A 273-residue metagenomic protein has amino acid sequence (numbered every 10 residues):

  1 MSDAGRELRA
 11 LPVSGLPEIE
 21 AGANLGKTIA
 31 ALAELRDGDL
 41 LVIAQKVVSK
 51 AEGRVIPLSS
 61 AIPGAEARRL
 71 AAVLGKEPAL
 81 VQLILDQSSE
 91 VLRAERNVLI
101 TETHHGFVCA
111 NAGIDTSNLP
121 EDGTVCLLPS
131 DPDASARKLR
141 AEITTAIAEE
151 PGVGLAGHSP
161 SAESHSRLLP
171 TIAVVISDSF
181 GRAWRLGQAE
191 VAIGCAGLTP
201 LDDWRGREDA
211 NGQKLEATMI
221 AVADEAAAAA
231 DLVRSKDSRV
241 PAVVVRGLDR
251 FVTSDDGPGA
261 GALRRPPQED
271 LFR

Functional and structural regions predicted by a protein language model:
D3-E66: N-terminal, positively charged regions that mediate nucleic acid binding
D3-G5, T145-T171: Intrinsically disordered, low-complexity terminal tails and inter-domain linkers enriched for S/T/G/P/D/E
G5, R9-L16, V55-I62, E66-G123 (+1 more regions): A structural signal for small-residue-enriched, beta-sheet-centric alpha/beta enzyme cores and oligomeric scaffold folds
P17-A21, L25, D39, T124-D131 (+2 more regions): Catalytic cores of large soluble enzymes that bind and process phosphate-bearing ligands
E20-A33, S130-E150: Phosphate-interacting basic helix/loop segments used at nucleotide- and nucleic-acid interfaces
E34-I56, L139-I147, P170-A189: Hydrophobic/aromatic-rich, well-ordered segments within soluble, folded domains that form packed cores
F107-E142, A146: Intrinsically disordered, low-complexity linker/loop segments enriched in Gly/Pro and charged/polar residues
